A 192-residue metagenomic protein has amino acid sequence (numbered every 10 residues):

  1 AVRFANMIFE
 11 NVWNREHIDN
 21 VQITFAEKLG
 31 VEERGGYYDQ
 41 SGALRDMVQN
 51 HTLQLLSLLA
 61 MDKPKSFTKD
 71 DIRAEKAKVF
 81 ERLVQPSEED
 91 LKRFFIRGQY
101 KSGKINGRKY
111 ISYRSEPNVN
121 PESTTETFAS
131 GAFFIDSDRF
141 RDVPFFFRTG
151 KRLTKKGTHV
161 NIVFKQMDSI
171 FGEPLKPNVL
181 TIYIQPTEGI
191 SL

Functional and structural regions predicted by a protein language model:
A1-L192: Secretory/organelle targeting and membrane-embedding segments
